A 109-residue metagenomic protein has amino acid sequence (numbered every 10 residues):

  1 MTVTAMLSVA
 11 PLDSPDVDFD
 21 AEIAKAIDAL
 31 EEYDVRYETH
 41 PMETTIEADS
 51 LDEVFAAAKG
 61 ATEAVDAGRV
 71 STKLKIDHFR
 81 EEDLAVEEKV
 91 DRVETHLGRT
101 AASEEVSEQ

Functional and structural regions predicted by a protein language model:
M1-Q109: Charge-rich, low-complexity N-terminal segments
